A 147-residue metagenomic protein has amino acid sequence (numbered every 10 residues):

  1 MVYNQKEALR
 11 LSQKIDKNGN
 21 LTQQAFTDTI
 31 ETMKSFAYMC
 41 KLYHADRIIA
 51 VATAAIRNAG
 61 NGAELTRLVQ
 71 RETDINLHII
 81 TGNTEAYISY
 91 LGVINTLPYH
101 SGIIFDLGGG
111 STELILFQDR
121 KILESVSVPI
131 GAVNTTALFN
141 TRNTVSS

Functional and structural regions predicted by a protein language model:
M1-I104, I115-S147: Nucleotide/phosphate-binding catalytic cleft detector across ATP-hydrolyzing and phosphate-transferring enzymes
G110-T112: Active-site-adjacent helix-turn-beta-strand microarchitecture at beta-sheet edges that either contains or buttresses
